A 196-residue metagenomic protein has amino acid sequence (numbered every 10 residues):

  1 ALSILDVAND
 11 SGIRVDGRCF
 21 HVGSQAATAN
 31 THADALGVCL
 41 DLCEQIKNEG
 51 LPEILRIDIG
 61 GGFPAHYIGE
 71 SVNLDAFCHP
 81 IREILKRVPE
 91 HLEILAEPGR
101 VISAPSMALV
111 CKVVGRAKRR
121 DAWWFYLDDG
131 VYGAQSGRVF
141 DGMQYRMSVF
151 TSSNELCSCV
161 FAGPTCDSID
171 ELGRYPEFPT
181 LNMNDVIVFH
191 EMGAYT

Functional and structural regions predicted by a protein language model:
A1-L2, Q25-G37, Y67-A76, R100-S106 (+2 more regions): Active-site glycine- and acidic-residue-rich loops that bind and position anionic ligands or nucleotide-like cofactors
A1-R56, P80, I84: Active-site-proximal beta-alpha core segment in soluble small-molecule metabolic enzymes
G12-N30, Y67-A76, V149-L156, G173-M183: A broadly tuned preference for mixed-charge, low-complexity surface segments
D16, D58, E93-L95: A structural signal for isolated positions on well-ordered beta-strands in alpha/beta enzyme cores
C19-H21, D58, Y126, V160: Conserved beta-strand segments that form the floor/walls of ligand-binding pockets within enzyme and binding domains
V22-G23, I57-Y67, P98-V101: Glycine-rich beta-strand-to-loop/alpha-helix junction loops that act as flexible
E44, N48, P52-L55, V72 (+2 more regions): Acidic/histidine-enriched ion/cofactor-binding microenvironments in catalytic or ligand-binding pockets
P80, H91-T196: Charged (often Lys/Glu-rich) extended helix/loop segments that serve as interaction or gating elements
